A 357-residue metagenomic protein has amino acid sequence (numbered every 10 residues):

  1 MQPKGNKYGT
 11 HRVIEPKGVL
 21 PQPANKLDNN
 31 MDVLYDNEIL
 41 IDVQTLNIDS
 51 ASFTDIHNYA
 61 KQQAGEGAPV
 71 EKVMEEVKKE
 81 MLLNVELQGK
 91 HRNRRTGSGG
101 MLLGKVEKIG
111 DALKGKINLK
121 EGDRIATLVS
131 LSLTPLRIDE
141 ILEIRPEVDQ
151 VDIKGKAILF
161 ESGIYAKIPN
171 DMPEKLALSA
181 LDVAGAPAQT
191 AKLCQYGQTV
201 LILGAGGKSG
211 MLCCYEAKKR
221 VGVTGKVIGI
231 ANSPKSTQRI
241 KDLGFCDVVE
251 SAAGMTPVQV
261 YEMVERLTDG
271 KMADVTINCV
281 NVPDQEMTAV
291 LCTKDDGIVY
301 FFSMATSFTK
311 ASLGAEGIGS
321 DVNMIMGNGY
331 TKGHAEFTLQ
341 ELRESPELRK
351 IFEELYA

Functional and structural regions predicted by a protein language model:
D32-N47, A60-L131: Glycine-rich beta-strand-centered segment in the early N-terminal region that forms part of a ligand/cofactor-binding
V85-H91, G100-L103, A112, I125-G197: NAD(P)H dinucleotide-binding glycine-rich loop of Rossmann-like/cofactor-binding domains, especially the beta1-alpha1
M172-E250: Mid-domain Rossmann-like dinucleotide-binding core that forms the NAD(H)/NADP(H) cofactor-binding site
T190-Y196, T268-G270, L291: Glycine-rich helix-loop-beta junction characteristic of Rossmann-like nucleotide cofactor-binding loops
C246, D269-D274, G317: Local beta-strand N-terminus motif with an aromatic residue
P257-K271: Short amphipathic alpha-helix with an adjacent loop that forms part of the alpha/beta core around
G270, L339-A357: C-terminal capping/lid region of NAD(P)-dependent oxidoreductase domains
V280-S345: Glycine-rich phosphate-binding loop and adjacent beta-alpha segment of Rossmann(oid) nucleotide-cofactor-binding
